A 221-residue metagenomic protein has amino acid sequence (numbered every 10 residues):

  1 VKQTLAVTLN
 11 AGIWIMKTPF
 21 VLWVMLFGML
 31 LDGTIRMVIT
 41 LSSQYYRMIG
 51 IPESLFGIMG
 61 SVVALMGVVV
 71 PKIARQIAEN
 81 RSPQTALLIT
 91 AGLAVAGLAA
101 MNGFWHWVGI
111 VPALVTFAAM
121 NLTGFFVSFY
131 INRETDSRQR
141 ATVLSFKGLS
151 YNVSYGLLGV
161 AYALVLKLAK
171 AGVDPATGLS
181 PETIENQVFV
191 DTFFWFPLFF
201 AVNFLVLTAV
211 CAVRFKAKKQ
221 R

Functional and structural regions predicted by a protein language model:
V1-L26: Juxtamembrane intracellular "pre-TM" segments in multi-pass secondary transporters
T18-V63, Y151, G159, A163: Helix-loop boundary and gating motifs at the non-cytosolic
Q44, F125-E134: Intracellular helix-loop hinge segments at the cytoplasmic ends of transmembrane helices in 12-TM rocker-switch-type
Q44-I49, Q76-I77, Y155-D191: Transmembrane alpha-helix termini and helix-breaking/packing motifs in multi-pass membrane transporters
E53-S54, T135-S150: Loop-to-transmembrane helix entry/capping segments in MFS-fold secondary transporters and related SLC/MFSD carriers
V69-P83, L166-K167: Helix-to-loop junctions at the C-terminal end of transmembrane segments in multipass secondary transporters
Q84-V127: C-terminal transmembrane helical hairpin of 12-TM major facilitator-type secondary transporters
A100-N102, T183-R221: Multi-pass alpha-helical transporter architecture, strongest for 12-TM Major Facilitator/SLC carriers used
